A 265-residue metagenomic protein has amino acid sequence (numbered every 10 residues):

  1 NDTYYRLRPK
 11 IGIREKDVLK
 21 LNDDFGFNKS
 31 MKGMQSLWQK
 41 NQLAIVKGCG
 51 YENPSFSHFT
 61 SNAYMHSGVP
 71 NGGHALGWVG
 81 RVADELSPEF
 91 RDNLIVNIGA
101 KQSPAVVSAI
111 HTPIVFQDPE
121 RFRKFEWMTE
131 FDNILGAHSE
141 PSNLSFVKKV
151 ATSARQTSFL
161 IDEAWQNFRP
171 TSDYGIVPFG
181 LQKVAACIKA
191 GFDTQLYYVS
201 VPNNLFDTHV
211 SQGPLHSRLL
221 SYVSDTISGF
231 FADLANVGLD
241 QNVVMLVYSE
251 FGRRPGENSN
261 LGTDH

Functional and structural regions predicted by a protein language model:
N1-K29, W38-K40: Intrinsic-disorder/low-complexity recognition with aromatic hotspots
L37-Q39, P88-F90, G180, I188-D193 (+2 more regions): Extracellular/periplasmic catalytic domains that process cell-envelope and extracellular macromolecules
L43-S158: A contiguous, mid-domain pocket- or channel-lining segment that forms the substrate-recognition surface
A44-K47, L94-I98, Q195-S200, V244-V247: Structural recognition of the beta-strand scaffold that forms the well-ordered cores of secreted hydrolase catalytic
P54-S57, A105-V107, D207-V210, R254-N258: Extracytoplasmic/secreted cell-surface and envelope-processing proteins
L135-D233: Anion-binding catalytic surfaces of enzymes that hydrolyze or transfer phosphate/sulfate esters
S211-H265: Extended C-terminal subregions enriched in glycine
